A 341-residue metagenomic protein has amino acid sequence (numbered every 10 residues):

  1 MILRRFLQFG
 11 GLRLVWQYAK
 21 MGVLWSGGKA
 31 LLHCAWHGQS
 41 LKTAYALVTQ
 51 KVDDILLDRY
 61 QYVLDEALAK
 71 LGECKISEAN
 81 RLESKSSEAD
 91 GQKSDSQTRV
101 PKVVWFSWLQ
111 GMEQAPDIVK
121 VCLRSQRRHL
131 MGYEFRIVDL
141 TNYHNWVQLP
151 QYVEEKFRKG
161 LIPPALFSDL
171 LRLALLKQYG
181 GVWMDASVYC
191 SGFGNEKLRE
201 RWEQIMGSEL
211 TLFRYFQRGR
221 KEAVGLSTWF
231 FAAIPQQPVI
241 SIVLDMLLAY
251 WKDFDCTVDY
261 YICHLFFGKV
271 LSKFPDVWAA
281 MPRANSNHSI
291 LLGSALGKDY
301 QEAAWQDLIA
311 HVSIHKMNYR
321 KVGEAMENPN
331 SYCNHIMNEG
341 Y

Functional and structural regions predicted by a protein language model:
M1-S168, A186-Y341: Glycosyltransferase-associated regions of secretory-pathway enzymes, highlighting luminal stem/catalytic domains
D169-Y179: Small-residue hinge/turn detector
Y179, M184-A186: Active-site acidic Asp-centered loop
